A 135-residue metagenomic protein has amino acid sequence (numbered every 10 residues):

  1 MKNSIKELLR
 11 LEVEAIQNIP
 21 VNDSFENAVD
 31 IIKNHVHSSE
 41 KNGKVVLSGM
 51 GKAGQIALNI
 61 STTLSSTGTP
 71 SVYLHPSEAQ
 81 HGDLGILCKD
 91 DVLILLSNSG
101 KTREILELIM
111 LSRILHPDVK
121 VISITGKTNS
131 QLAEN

Functional and structural regions predicted by a protein language model:
M1-G43: An N-terminal, well-structured beta->alpha segment
N42-N135: Glycine-rich phosphate-binding loops that contact phosphosugars or nucleotide phosphates
